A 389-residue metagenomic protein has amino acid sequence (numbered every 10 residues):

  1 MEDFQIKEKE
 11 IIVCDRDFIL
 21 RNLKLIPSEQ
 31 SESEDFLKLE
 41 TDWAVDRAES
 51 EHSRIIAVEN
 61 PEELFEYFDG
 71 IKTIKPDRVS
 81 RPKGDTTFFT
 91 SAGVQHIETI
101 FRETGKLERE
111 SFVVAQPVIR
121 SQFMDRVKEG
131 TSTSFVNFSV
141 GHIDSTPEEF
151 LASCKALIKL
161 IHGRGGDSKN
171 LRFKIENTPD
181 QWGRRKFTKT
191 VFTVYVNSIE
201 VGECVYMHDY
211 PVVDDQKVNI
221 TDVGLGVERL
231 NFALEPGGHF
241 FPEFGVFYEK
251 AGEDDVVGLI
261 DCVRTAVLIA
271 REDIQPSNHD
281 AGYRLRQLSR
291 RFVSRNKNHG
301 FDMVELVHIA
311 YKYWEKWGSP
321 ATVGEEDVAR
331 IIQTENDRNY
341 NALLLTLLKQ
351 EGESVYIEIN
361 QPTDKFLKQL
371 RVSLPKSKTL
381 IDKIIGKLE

Functional and structural regions predicted by a protein language model:
M1-R286, N296-E325, I332-L388: Structured aminoacyl-transfer and RNA-binding surfaces used for tRNA recognition/handling in the translation apparatus
V293: Alpha-helical interaction elements
